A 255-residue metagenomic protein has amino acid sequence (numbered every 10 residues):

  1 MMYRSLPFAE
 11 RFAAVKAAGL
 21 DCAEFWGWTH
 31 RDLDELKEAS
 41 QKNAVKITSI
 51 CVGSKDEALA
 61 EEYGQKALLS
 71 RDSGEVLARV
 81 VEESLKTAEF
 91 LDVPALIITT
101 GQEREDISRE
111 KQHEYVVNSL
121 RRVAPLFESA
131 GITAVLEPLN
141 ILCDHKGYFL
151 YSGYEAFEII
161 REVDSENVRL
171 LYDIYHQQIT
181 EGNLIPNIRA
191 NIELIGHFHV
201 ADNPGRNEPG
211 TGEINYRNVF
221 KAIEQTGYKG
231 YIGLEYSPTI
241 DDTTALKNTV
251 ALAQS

Functional and structural regions predicted by a protein language model:
M1-G19, T29, K86, D92-P94 (+2 more regions): Histidine-acidic metal/acid-base catalytic patches
M1-R4, C51-D56: Short glycine-enriched loops at secondary-structure junctions
P7, K66-R169: Active-site acidic/histidine proton-transfer and metal-coordination neighborhood in alpha/beta enzyme cores
K16, Q41, E89, A124 (+2 more regions): Anion (oxyanion) recognition and catalysis
E24, S49-C51, I97, V135 (+2 more regions): Conserved beta-strand positions in the central sheet of alpha/beta enzyme cores
T29, G53-A58, Q102-R104, N140-L142 (+3 more regions): Feature marks short, surface-exposed loop/turn motifs that line or immediately flank catalytic pockets and channel
T29-A39, D106-I107: Active-site-adjacent beta->alpha loops and helix N-cap segments on the catalytic face of soluble alpha/beta enzymes
S40-S54: Glycine-rich, aromatic-flanked loop segments that form ligand/cofactor-binding clefts across common enzyme folds
